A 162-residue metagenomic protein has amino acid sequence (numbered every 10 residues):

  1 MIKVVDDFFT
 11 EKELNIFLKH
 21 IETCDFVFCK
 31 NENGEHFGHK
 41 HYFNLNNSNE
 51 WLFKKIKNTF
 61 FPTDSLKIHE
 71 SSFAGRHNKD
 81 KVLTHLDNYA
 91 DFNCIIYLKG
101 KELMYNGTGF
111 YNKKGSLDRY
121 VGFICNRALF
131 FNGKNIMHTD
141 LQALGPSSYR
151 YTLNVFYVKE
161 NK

Functional and structural regions predicted by a protein language model:
M1-V82: Non-heme Fe(II)/2-oxoglutarate
S65-K162: Catalytic core of non-heme Fe(II) oxygenases with the double-stranded beta-helix
